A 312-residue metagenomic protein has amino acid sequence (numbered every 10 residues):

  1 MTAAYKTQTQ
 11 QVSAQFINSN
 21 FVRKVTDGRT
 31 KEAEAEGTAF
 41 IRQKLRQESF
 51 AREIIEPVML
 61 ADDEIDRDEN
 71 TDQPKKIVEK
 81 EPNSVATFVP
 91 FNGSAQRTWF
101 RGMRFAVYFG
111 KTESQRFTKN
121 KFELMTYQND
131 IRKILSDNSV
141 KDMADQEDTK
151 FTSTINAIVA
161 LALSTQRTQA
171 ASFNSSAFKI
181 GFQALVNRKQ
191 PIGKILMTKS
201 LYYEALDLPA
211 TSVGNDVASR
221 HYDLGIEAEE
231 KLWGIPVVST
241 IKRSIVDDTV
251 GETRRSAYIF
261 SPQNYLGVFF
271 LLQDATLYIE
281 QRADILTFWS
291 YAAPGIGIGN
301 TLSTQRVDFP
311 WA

Functional and structural regions predicted by a protein language model:
M1-N18, R104-K121, Y203, D207-W233: Short, structured interface segments that constitute the first stable element of a domain
M1-S49: N-terminal alpha-helical "arm" segments
A3-K6, R23-K31, S212-A312: Sequence/fold signature of self-assembling virion shell proteins
A39-E113: Assembly/oligomerization interface modules of large self-assembling protein complexes
R67, Q115-F117, V307: Generic detection of short hydrophobic beta-strand segments and adjacent strand-loop junctions
A106-Y108, R116-T118, L196, V238 (+2 more regions): Residues in well-ordered beta-strands of folded domains
S114-R188, W311-A312: Alpha-helical scaffold segments that mediate packing/assembly in large oligomeric complexes
A157-K231: Extended, solvent-exposed, turn-rich assembly/linker loops in the middle of proteins
